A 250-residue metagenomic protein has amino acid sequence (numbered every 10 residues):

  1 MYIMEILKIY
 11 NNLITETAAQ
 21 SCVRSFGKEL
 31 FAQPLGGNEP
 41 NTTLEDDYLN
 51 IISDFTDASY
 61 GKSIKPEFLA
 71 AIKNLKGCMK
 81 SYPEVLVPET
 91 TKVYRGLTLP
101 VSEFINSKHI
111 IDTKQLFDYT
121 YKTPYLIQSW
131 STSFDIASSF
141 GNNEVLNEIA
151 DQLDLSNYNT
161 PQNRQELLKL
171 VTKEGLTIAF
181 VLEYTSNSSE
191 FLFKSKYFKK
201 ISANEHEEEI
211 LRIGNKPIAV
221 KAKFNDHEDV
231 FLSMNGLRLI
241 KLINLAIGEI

Functional and structural regions predicted by a protein language model:
Y2-I250: Mono-ADP-ribosyltransferase
